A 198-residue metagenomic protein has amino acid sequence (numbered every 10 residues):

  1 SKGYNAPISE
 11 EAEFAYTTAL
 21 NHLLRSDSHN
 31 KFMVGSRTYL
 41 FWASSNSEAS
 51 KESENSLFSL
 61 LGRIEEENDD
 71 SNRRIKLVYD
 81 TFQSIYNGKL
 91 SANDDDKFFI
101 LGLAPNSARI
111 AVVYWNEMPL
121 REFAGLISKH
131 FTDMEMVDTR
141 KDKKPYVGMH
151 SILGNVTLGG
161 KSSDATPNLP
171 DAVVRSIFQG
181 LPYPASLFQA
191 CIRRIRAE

Functional and structural regions predicted by a protein language model:
K2-E198: Extended alpha-helical scaffolding segments
